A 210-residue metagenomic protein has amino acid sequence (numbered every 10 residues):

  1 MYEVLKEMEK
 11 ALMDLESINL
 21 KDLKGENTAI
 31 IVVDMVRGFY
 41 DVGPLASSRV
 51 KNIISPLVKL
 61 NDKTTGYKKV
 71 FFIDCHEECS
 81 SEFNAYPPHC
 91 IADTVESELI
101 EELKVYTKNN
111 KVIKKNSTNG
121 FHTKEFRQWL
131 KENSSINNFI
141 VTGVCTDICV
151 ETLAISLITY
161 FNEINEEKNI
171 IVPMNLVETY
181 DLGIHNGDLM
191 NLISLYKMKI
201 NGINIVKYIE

Functional and structural regions predicted by a protein language model:
M1-A29, P88-E210: Active-site-adjacent betaalpha module
E26, I30, G43-C75: A short alpha/beta connector and helix-capping loop motif
I31-V36, F72-H76, M174-N175, E210: Short loop/turn segments at strand-loop or loop-helix junctions that form parts of catalytic or ligand-binding pockets
M35-G43: Short acidic, Gly/Ser-rich segments with clustered Asp/Glu that frequently serve as metal-coordination loops in enzyme
G38, E77-S80, C149, T179: Short, active-site-adjacent cap segments at secondary-structure transitions
V42-G43, S80-N84, T123-E125: Short, conserved acidic/polar surface loops in the N-terminal third of protein domains
G43-V50, A85-C90, H185: Short glycine-enriched, charge-decorated loop/helix-capping segments at active-site entrances that position
V70-E96, I100: A basic- and aromatic-enriched beta-loop-alpha substructure that forms the phosphate/nucleotide- and DNA/RNA-contacting
